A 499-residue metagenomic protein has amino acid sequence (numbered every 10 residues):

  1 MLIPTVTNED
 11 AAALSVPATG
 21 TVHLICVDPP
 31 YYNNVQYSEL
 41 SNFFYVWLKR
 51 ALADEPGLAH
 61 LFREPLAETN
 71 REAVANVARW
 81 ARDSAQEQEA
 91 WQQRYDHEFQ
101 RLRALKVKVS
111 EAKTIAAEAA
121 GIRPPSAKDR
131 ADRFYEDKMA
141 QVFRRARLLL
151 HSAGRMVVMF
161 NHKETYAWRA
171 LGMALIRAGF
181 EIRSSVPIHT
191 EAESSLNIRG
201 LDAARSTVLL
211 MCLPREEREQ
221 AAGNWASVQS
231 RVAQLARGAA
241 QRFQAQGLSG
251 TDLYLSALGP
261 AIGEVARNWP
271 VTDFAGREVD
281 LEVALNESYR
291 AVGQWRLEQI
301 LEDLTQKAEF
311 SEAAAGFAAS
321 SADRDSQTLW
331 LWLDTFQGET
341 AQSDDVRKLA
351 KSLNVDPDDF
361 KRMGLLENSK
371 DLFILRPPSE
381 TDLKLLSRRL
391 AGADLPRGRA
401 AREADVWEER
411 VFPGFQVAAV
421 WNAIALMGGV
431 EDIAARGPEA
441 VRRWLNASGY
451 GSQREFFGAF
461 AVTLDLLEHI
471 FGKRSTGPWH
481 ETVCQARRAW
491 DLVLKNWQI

Functional and structural regions predicted by a protein language model:
M1-I499: S-adenosyl-L-methionine-dependent nucleic acid methyltransferase catalytic domains
